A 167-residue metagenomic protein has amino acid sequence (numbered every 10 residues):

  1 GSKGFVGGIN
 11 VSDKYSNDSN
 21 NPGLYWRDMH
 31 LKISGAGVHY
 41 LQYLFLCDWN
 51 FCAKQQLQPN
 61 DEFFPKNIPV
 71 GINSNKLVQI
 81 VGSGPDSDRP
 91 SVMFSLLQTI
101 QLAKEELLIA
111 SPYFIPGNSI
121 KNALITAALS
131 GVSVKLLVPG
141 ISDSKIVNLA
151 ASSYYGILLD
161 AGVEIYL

Functional and structural regions predicted by a protein language model:
S2-L167: Charged, low-complexity intrinsically disordered terminal segments
